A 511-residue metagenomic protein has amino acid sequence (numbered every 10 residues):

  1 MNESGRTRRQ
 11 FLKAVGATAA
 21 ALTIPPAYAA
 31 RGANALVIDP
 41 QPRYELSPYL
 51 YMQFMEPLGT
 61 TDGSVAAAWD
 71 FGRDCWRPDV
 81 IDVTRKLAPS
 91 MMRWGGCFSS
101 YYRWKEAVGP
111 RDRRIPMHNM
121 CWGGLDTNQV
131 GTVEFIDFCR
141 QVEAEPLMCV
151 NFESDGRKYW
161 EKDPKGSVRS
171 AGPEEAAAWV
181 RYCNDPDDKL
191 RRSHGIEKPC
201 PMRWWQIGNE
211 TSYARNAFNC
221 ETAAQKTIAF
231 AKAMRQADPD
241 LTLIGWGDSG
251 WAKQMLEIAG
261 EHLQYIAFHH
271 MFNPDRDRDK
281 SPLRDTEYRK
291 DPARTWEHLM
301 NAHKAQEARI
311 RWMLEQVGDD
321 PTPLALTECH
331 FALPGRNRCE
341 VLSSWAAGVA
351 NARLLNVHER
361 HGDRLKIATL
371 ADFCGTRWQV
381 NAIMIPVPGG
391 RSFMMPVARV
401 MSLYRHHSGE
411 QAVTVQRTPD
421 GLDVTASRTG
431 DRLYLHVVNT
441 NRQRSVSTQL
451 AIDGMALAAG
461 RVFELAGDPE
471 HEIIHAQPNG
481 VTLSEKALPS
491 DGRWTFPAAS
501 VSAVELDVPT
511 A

Functional and structural regions predicted by a protein language model:
S4, Q10-A29: N-terminal export signals
G32-Q264, F268-K280: N-terminal catalytic cores of secreted or lumenal carbohydrate-active enzymes
N209, T327, V438: Active-site flanking residues adjacent to catalytic metal/cofactor-binding acidic residues
C220-A352: Noncatalytic carbohydrate-binding groove/subsite architecture in carbohydrate-active enzymes
L324-V400, A412-D423: Aromatic/acidic polysaccharide-binding cleft in carbohydrate-active enzymes
G421-A456, V462, S502-E505: Carbohydrate-binding surface patches
M455-F496: Acidic, Ser/Thr/Pro-rich beta/coil linker or hinge segments at domain junctions
P497-V501: Tight coil/turn sites that cap or link beta-strands
